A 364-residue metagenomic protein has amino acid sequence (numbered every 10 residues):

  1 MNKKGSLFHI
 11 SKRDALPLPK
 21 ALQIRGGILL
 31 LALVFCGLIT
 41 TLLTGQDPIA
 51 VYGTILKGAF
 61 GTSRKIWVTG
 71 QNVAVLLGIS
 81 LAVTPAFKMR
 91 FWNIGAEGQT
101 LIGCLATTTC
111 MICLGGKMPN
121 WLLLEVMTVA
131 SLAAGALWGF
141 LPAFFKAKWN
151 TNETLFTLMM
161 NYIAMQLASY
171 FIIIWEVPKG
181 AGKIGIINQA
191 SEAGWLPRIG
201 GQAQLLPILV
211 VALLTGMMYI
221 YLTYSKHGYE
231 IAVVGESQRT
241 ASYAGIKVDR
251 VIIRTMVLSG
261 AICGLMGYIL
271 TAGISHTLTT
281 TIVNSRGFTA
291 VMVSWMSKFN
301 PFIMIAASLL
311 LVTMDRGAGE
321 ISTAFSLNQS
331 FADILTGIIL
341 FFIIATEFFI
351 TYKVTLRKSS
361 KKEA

Functional and structural regions predicted by a protein language model:
M1-F35, L42, G216, E236 (+2 more regions): Cytosolic-side transmembrane-helix boundaries in multi-pass membrane proteins
A15-Q23, F87-G95, P119-I186, N284-S285 (+1 more regions): Short loop segments and helix-boundary regions at transmembrane helix junctions of multi-pass inner-membrane proteins
T40-T44, T54, A59-L114, T128 (+4 more regions): Single transmembrane alpha-helix segments in multi-pass membrane proteins
G45-A50, F87-A106, A147-F156, E230 (+4 more regions): Short, non-helical or kinked segments that cap or interrupt transmembrane helices
V73-T84, L105, A136-L137, M159-Y162 (+4 more regions): Hydrophobic alpha-helical segments embedded in the membrane of multi-pass proteins
E153-Y224, F331, E363: Transmembrane helix-bundle core of multi-pass membrane transporters and related energy-transducing complexes
G200-T277, P301-F302: Helix-loop-helix "hairpin" substructures at the membrane interface of multi-pass membrane proteins
V257-C263, G267-G337: Transmembrane alpha-helical segments in multi-pass inner-membrane proteins
